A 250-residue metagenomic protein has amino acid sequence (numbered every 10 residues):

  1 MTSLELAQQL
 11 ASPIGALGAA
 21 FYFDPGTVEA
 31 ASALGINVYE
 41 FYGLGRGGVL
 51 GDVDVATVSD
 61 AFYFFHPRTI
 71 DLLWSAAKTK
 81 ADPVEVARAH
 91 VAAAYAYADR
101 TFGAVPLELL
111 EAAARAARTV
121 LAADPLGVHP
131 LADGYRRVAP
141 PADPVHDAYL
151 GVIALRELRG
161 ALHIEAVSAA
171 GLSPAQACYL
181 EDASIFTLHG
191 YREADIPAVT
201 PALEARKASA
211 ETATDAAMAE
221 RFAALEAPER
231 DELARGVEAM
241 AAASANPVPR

Functional and structural regions predicted by a protein language model:
M1-T200, A216, A243-R250: Phosphate/adenylate-binding glycine loop and adjacent helical scaffold
I196-R250: Alpha-helical oligomerization segments
